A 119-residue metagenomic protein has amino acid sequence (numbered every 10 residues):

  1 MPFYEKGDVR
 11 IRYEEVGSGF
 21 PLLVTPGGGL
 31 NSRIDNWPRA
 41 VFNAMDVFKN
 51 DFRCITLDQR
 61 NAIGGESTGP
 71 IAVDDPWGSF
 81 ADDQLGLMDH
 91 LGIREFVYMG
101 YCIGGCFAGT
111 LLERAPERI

Functional and structural regions predicted by a protein language model:
M1-P2: Short, hydrophobic/aromatic-rich segments at coil-to-beta transitions
K6-S67: Conserved HGGG/HGGXW glycine-rich cap/lid loop of the alpha/beta-hydrolase fold
R10, G78-A81, G105: Hydrophobic alpha-helical segments
W37-A40, G69-A72, L112-R114: Short, glycine/charged-enriched secondary-structure capping and boundary segments
F42-D46, N50, T56-V97: Active-site loop/oxyanion-hole signature of alpha/beta-hydrolase fold enzymes
R94-I119: Conserved hydrolase catalytic core segment
